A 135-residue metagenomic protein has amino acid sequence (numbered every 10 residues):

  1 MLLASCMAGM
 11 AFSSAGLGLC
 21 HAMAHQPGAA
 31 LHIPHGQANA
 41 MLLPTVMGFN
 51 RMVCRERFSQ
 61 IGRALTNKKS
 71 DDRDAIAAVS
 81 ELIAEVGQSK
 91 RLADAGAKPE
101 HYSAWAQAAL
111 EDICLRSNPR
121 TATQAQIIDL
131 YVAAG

Functional and structural regions predicted by a protein language model:
M1-L2, C6, R73, A77: An alpha-helix initiation/capping motif
L2-S14, H25-G28: Glycine-rich phosphate/diphosphate-binding loops and the adjacent beta-loop-alpha structural elements that coordinate
A4, A64, A108: Short acidic/histidine-centered micro-motifs embedded in hydrophobic/aromatic stretches that mark compact functional
A4-A8, G48-F49, L82, E111-D112: A short structural micro-motif
M10-S13, L17, M52, C114: Charged/polar positions within long, soluble alpha-helices
H21: Short conserved active-site loop signatures built around small residues
A29-H101: Gly/Pro-rich interdomain helix-loop hinge
P99-G135: Short, amphipathic C-terminal "tail helix"
